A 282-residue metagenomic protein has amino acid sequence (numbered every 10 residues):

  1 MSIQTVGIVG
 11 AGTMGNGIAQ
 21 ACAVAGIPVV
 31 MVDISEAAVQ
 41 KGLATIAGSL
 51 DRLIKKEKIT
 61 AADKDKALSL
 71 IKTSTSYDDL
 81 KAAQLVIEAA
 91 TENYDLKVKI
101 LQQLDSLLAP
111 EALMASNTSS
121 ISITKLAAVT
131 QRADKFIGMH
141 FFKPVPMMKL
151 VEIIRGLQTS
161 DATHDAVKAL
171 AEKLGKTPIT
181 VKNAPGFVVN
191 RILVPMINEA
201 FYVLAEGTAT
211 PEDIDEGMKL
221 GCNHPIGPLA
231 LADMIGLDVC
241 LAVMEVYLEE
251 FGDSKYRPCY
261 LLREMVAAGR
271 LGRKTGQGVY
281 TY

Functional and structural regions predicted by a protein language model:
M1-R52, K56: NAD(P)+-binding Rossmann beta1-loop-alpha1 motif at the extreme N-terminus of oxidoreductases
V9, V32, S74, A89 (+3 more regions): Structural motif
A38, R52-L113, I121: Rossmann-like NAD(P)-binding element
S49, K149-L150, M196-V203, G227 (+1 more regions): A general alpha-helix detector
L113-K182, F187-R191: Rossmann-fold dinucleotide-binding core
D165, E172-N183, A205-E206, P211-Y282: NAD(P)-dependent Rossmann-like dehydrogenase/reductase catalytic/cofactor-binding core
